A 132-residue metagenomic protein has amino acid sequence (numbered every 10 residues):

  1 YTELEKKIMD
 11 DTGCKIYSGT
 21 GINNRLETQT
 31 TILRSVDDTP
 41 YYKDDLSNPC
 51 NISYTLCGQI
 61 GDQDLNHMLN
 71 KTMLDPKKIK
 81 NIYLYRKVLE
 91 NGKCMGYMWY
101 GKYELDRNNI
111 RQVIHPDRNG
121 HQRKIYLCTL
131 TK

Functional and structural regions predicted by a protein language model:
Y1-G96: Acidic, glycine-rich low-complexity segments with interspersed aromatic residues
K93-K132: Compact mixed alphabeta submodule
